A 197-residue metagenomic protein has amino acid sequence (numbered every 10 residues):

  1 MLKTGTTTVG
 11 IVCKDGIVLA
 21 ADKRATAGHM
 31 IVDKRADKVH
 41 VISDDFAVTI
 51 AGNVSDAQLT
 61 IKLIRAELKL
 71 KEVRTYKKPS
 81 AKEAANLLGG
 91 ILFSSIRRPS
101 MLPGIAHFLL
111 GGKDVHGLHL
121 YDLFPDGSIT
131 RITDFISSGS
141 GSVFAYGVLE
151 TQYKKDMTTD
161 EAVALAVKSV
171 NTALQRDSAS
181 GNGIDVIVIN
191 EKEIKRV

Functional and structural regions predicted by a protein language model:
M1-P103, R131-F135, S142-A164, S178-S180 (+1 more regions): Conserved short S/T/G-enriched processing/targeting/catalytic segments and their helical context
I17, L118-D122, V186, I194: Hydrophobic beta-strand positions in blades of beta-propellers and related beta-sheet-rich domains
P99, G104, F108-G111, P125-D126 (+1 more regions): Noncatalytic scaffold domains of N-terminal-nucleophile
L110-D126, V197: Acidic-glycine-rich active-site phosphate/pyrophosphate-binding loop
G117, S138-S140: A glycine-rich, aromatic-flanked flexible loop/lid motif
V170-S180: Short arginine-rich
